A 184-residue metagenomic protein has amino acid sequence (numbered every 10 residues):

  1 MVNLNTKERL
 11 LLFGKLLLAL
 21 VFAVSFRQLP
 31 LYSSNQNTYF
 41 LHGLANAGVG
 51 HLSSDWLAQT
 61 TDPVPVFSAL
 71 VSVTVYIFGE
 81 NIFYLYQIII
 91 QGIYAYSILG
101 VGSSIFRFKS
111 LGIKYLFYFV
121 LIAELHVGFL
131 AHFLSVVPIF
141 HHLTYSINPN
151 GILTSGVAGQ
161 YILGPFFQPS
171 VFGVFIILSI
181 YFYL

Functional and structural regions predicted by a protein language model:
M1-L17: N-terminal membrane topogenic signal
A19-V120, G128-I177: Active-site lumenal/periplasmic loops and adjacent helix-entry segments of GT-C-fold, multi-pass membrane
I180: Ligand-binding pocket scaffold of soluble enzyme catalytic domains
